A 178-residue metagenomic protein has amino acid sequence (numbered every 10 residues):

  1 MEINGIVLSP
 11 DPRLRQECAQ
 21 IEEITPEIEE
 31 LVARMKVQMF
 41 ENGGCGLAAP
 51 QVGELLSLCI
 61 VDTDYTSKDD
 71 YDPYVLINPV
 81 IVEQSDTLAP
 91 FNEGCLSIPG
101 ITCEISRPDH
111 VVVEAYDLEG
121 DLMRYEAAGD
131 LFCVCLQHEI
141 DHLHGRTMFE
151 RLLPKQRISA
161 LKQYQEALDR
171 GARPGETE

Functional and structural regions predicted by a protein language model:
M1-E178: Positively charged
